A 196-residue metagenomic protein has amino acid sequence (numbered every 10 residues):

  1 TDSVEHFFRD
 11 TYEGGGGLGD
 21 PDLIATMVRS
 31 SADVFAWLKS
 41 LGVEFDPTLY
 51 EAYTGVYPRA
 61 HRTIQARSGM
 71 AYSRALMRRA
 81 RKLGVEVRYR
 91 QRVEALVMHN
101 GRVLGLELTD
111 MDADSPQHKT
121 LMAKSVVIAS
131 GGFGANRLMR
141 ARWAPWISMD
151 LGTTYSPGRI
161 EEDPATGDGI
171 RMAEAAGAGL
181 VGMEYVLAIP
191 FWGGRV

Functional and structural regions predicted by a protein language model:
T1, R195-V196: A post-motif C-terminal structural segment
T1-A95, H99-R102, L138-W146: Conserved N-terminal/central alpha/beta ligand/cofactor-binding core
G15, G42, G69, G105 (+3 more regions): Glycine-centered flexibility sites
S40, E44, L108-M111, R142 (+1 more regions): Short regulatory "switch" loops immediately downstream of catalytic or recognition motifs within protein catalytic
L83-E86, L104, A123-K124, G177: Loop/turn elements at helix/coil->beta-strand transitions in domains of secreted/extracellular proteins
V97-T120, V126: Conserved beta-strand-loop-beta-strand element in the redox core of flavoprotein oxidoreductases
D114-Q117, L121-R195: Glycine-rich loop(s) and the adjacent beta-strand/alpha-helix scaffold that form part
